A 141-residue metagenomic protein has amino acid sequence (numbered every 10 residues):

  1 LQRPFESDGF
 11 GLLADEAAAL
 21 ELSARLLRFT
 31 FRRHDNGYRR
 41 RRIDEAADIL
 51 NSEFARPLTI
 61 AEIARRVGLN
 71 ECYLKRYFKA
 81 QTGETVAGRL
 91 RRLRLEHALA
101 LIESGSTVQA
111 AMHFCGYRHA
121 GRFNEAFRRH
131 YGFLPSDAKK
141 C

Functional and structural regions predicted by a protein language model:
L1-R41, E45: An amphipathic alpha-helical interaction segment
D8, R56, S104-G105, G116: Flexible coil/turn residues that form the inter-helical turn or adjacent wing/linker of helix-turn-helix
R25-F29, E45, I49-L93, M112-D137: Basic/polar phosphate-binding segments, predominantly the helix-turn-helix DNA-binding elements of transcriptional
L50-E53, L101-G105: Short helix-to-turn junction characteristic of helix-turn-helix DNA-binding domains, especially the helix
A98: Short, basic/aromatic-rich helical patch in the C-terminal catalytic core of site-specific tyrosine
T107-A110: Hydrophobic alpha-helical connector segments
